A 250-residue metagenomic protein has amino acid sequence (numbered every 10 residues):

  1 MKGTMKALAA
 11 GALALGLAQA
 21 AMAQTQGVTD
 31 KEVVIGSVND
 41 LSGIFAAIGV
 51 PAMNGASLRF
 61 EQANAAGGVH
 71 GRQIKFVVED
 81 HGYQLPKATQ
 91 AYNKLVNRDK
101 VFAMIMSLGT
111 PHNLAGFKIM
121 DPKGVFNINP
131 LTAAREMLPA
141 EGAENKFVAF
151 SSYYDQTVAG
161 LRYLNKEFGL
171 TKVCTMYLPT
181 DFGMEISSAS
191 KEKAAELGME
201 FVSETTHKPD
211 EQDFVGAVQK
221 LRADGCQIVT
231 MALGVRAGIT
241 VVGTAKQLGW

Functional and structural regions predicted by a protein language model:
M1-V34: Short, low-complexity disordered leader/linker segments with a strong preference for bacterial N-terminal type II
M22-S37, A65-Q73, N165-K172: Immediate post-signal peptide segment of exported/extracytoplasmic ligand-binding proteins
K31-G49, S107-L108, K172-L178: Short beta-strand segments enriched in small/hydrophobic residues
V34, A47-N54, Q62, A66-A140 (+2 more regions): Beta-alpha junction/loop-to-helix N-cap segments that form part of ligand/metal-binding clefts
F60-G67, A194, A245: Conserved hydrophobic residues forming the short capping helix/wall of the S-adenosyl-L-methionine
T89, V96-N97, N165-K166, R222 (+1 more regions): Non-catalytic positions within long, well-ordered alpha-helices that form the structural scaffold/packing of enzyme
K100-E204: Extracytoplasmic ligand/sensor domains, especially the bilobed periplasmic-binding protein
M120, S187-W250: Extracellular/periplasmic bilobed ligand-binding domains
